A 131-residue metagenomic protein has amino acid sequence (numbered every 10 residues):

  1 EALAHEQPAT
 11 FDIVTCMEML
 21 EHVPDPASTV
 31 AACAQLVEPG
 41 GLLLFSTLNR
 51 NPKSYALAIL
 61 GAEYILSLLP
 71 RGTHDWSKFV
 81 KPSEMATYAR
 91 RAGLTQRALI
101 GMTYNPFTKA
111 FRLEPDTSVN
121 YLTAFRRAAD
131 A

Functional and structural regions predicted by a protein language model:
E1-S54, P82-M85, T123-R127: Conserved SAM-binding loop
Q7, L99-M102: N-terminal non-catalytic accessory region
T47, Y64-E84: Acceptor-substrate binding/catalytic loop of class I
R50-N51, M102-Y104: Conserved beta-strand edge residues that scaffold enzyme active sites
S54-Y64: Short, flexible, mixed-charge acidic loops at enzyme active sites
Y55-A56, F107-K109: Short Asp/Glu-rich motifs
W76-L99: Short alpha-helix
K109-A131: Core SAM-dependent methyltransferase catalytic element
